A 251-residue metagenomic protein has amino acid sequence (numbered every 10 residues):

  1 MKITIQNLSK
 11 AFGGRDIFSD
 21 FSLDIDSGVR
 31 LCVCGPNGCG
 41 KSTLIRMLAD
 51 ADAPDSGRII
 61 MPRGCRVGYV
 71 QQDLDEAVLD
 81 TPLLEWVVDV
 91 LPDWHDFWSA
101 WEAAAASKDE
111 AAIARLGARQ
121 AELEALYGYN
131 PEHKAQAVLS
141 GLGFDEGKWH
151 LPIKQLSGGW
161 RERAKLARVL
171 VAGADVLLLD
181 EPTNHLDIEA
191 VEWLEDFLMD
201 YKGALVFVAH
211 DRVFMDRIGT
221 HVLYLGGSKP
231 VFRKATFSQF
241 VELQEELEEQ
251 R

Functional and structural regions predicted by a protein language model:
M1-R251: ABC ATP-binding cassette signature C-motif
